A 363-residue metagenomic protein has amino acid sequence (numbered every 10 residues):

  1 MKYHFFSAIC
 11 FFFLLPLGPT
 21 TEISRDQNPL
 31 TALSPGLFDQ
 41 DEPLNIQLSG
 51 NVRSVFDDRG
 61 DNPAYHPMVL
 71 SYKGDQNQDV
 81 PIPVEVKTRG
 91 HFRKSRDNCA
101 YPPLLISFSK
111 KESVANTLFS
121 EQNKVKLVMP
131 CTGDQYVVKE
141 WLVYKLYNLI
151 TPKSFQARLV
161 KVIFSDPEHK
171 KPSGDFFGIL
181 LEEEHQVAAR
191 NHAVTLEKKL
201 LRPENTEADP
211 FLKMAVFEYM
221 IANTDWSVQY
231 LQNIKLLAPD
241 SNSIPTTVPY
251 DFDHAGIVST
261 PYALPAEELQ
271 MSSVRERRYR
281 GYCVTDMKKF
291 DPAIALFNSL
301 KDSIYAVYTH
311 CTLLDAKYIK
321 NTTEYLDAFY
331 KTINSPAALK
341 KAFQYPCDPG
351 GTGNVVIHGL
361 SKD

Functional and structural regions predicted by a protein language model:
M1-R25: Bacterial Sec-dependent N-terminal signal peptides
T21-D363: Phosphate/dinucleotide-binding and metal-coordinating scaffold of catalytic cores in nucleotide-dependent enzymes
